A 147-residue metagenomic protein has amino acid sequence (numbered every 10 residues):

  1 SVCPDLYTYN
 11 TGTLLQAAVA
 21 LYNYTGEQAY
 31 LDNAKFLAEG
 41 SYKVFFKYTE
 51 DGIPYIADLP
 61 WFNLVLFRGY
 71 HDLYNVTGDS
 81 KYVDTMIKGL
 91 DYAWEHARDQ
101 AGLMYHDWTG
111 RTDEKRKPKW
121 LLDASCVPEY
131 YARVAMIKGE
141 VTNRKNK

Functional and structural regions predicted by a protein language model:
S1-A17, P60-L64: Structured, solvent-exposed acidic/aromatic patches
L6, L31-K147: CBM-like carbohydrate-recognition segments
A17-A20, G69: "A position-specific structural signal for the A-helix of alpha-solenoid helical repeats
L21-Q28: Inter-helical turn/loop segments and adjacent helix faces that build the functional surface of alpha-helical bundle
